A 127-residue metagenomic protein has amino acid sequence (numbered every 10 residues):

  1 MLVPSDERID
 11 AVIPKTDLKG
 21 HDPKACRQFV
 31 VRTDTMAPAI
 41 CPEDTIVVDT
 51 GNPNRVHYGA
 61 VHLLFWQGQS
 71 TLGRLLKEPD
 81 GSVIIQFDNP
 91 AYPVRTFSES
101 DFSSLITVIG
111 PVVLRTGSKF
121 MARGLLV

Functional and structural regions predicted by a protein language model:
M1-P42, P53-R55, G68, V113-V127: Short, positionally conserved secondary-structure boundary motifs
A37, Y58-G73, K77-G81: Short, compositionally biased
D44-T45, A60: Structural motif
T45, L76-D80, E99-S103: A short, sequence-level motif marking secondary-structure junctions
S82-D88: Short, solvent-exposed secondary-structure boundary/capping segments
A91-V127: Amphipathic alpha-helical interface segments
